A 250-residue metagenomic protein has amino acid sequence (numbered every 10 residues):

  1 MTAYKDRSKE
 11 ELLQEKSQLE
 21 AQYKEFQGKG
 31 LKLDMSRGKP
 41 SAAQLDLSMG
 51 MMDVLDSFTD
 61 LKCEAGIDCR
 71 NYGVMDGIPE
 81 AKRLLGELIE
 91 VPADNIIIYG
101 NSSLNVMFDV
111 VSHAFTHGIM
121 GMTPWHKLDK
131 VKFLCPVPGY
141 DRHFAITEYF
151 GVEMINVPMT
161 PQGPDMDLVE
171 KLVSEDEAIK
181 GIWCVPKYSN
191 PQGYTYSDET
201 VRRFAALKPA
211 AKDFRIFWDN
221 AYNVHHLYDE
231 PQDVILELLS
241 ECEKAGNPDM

Functional and structural regions predicted by a protein language model:
T2-G77, G86-E87: N-terminal "arm"/small-domain region of PLP-dependent enzymes with the aminotransferase-like
K29-L33, A178, D249-M250: A generic secondary-structure signal marking the coil-to-beta-strand transition
I67-K212, N223-G246: Conserved core of the PLP fold type I
D219: Glycine-centered flexible beta-alpha turn that most often forms the glycine-rich phosphate-binding loop
